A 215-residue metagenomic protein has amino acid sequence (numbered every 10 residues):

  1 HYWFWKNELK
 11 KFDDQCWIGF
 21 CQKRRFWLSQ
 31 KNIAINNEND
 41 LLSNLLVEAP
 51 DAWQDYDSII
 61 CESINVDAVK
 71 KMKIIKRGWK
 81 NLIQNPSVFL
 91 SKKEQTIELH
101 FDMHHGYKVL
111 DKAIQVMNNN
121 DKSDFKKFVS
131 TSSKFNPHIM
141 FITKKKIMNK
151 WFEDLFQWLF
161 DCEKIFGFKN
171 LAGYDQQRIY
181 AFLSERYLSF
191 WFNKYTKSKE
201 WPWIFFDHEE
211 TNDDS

Functional and structural regions predicted by a protein language model:
H1-S215: ER/Golgi luminal nucleotide-sugar-dependent glycosyltransferases, focusing on the catalytic module
